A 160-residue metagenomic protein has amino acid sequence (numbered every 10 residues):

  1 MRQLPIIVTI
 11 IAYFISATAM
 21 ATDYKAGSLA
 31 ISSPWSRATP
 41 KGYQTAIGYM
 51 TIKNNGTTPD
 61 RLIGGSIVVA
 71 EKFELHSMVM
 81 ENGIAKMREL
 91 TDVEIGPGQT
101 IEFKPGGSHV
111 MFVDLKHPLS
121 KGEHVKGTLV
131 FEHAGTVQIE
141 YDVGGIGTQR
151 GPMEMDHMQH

Functional and structural regions predicted by a protein language model:
M1-V8: Bacterial N-terminal signal peptides that target proteins for export
I11-A12: Repetitive helical segments and hydrophobic/amphipathic motifs
S16-T18: N-terminal signal peptide c-region/cleavage motif recognized by signal peptidases
T22-H160: Compact, glycine-rich, soluble single-domain proteins
